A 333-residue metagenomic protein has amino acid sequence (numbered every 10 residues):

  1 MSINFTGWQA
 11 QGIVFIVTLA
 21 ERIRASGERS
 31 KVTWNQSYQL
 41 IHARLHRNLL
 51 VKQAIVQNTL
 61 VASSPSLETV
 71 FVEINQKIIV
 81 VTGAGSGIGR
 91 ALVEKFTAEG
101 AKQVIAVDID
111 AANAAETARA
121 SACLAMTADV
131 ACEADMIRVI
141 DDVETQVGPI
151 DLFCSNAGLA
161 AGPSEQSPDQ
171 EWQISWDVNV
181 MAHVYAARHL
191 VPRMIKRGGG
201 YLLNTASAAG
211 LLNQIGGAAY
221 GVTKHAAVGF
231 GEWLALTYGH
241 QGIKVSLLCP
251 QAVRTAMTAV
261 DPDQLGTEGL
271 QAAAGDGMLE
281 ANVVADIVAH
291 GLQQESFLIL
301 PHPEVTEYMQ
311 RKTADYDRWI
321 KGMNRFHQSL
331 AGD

Functional and structural regions predicted by a protein language model:
G85-S86: Conserved glycine-rich cofactor-binding loop
T97, A101-E116: Conserved glycine-rich Rossmann-like NAD(P)H-binding loop of the short-chain dehydrogenase/reductase
E99, L212, W233-K244: Active-site-adjacent segment of SDR/Rossmann-fold oxidoreductases
I137, L159-Q173, G216-A219: Conserved mid-core segment of classical short-chain dehydrogenase/reductases
A187, T223: Active-site helix of classical SDR
S207: Residue(s) in the substrate-gating loop at a strand-loop-helix junction that position the organic substrate next
L247, G266-Y308: C-terminal helical subdomain
